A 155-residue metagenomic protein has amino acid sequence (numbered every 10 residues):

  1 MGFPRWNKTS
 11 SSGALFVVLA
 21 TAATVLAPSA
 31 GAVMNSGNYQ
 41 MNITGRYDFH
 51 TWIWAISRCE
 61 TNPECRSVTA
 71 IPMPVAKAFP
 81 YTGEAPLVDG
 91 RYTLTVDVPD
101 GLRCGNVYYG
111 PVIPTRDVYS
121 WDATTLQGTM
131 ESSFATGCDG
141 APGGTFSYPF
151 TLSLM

Functional and structural regions predicted by a protein language model:
M1-A32: Secretory targeting and sorting signals
P4, H50-W52, Y119: Short, low-complexity intrinsically disordered segments
N7, I53-A55, D122: Short linear interaction motif-like sites in intrinsically disordered regions of transcription factors
S11, L19, V33-S36, L126-S132: A short linear-motif detector with a strong N-terminal bias
A27-S36, R116-T124: Short, surface-exposed loop and linker segments with low hydrophobicity and enrichment for Pro/Ser/Thr
V33-N35, M41-V112, G140-M155: Central antiparallel beta-sheet cores of small beta-barrel/beta-sandwich binding domains
V112-T136: Internal, hydrophobic beta-strand segments that form the core of beta-sheet-rich folds
